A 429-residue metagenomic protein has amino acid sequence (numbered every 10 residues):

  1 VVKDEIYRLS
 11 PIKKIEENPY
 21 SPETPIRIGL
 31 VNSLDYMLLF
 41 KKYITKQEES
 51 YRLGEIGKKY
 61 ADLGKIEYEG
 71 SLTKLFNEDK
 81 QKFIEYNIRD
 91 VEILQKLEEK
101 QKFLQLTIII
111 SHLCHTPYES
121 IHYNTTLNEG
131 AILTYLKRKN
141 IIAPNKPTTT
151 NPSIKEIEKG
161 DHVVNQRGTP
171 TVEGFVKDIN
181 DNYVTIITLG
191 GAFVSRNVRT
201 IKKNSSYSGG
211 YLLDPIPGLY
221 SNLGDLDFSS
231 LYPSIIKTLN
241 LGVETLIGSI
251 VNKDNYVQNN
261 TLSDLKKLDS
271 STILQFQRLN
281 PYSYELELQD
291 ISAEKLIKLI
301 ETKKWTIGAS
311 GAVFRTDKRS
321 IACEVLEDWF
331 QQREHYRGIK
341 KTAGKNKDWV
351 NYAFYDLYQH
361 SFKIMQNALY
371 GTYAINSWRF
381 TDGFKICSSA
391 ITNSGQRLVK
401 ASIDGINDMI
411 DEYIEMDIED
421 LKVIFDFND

Functional and structural regions predicted by a protein language model:
V2-V91: Active-site-proximal helix-loop-helix substrate-binding element of RNase H-like nuclease domains
K41-T45, S50-D62, G218-K237, L246 (+3 more regions): Feature marking long nucleic-acid-engaging regions of large polymerase/nuclease enzymes
K74-K159, R199-L265, D348-G405, I410-I418 (+1 more regions): Common nucleic-acid-contacting/processivity interface regions adjacent to the catalytic cores of nucleic-acid enzymes
K155-K159, E173, N180, T185-I187 (+1 more regions): Flexible coil/linker segments and helix-coil junctions enriched in charged and small residues
V164-R196: Basic/aromatic-rich interaction segments and small domains that mediate binding to polyanionic partners
G242-K318, C323-E324: Charge-dense polyanion-binding interfaces
L299-F380: Active-site cores of enzymes that catalyze phosphoryl transfer or operate on phosphate-rich substrates
V423-D429: Short beta-strand
